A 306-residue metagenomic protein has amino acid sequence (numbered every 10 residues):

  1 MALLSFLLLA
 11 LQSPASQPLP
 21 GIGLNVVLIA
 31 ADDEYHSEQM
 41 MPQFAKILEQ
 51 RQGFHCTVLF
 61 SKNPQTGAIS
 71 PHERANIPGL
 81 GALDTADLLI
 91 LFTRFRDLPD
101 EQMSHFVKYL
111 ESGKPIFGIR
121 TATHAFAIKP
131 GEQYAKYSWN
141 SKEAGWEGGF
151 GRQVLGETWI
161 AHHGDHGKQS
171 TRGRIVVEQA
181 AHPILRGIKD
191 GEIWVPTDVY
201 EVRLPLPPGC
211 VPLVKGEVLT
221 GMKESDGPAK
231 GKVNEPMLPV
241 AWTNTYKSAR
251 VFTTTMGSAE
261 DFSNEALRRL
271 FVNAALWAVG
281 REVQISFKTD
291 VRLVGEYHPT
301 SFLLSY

Functional and structural regions predicted by a protein language model:
M1-A10: Bacterial N-terminal signal peptides
L11-Q17: Compositionally biased, proline/threonine/alanine/serine-rich low-complexity intrinsically disordered stretches
Q17, N25-I29, D33-F126: Helical hinge/lid and interdomain linker segments adjacent to catalytic or ligand-binding clefts that mediate domain
Q17-L24, Q39-M40, Q50-R51, L219-Y306: Extracellular ligand-binding/catalytic regions of CAZymes and related secreted enzymes and adhesion modules
A45, V107, L185, V272-L276: Non-transmembrane alpha-helical segments in soluble domains of secreted/periplasmic/extracellular proteins
E49, H55, E73-R74, T85 (+1 more regions): Catalytic beta-strand/loop cores that center a nucleophilic Ser/Cys/Thr and support acyl-enzyme chemistry
L59, K215, T254: Hydrophobic residues at beta-strand termini and immediately following loops that shape nucleotide-binding pockets
L91, R96-G187: A glycine-rich, often tryptophan-bearing local segment used as a flexible ligand/cofactor-contacting loop or short
